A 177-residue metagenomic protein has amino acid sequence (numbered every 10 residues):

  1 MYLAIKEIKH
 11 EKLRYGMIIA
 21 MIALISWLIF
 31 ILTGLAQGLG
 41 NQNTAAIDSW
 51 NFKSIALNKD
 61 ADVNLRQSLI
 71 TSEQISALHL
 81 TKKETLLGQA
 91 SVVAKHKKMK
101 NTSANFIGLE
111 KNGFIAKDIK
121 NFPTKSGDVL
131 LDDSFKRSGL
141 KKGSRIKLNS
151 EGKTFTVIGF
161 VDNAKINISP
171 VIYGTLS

Functional and structural regions predicted by a protein language model:
M1-I29, G40: N-terminal Sec/SRP start-transfer signal
E11, Q42, N149-G152: Residue-level signal for short amphipathic helical patches enriched in basic/charged and nearby hydrophobic residues
R14-Y15, W27-K53: Alpha-helical transmembrane segments
L32-G34, N64-L65, I166-I168: Short, flexible loop segments at the rims of nucleotide/cofactor-binding pockets, characterized by
G40, S72, G143: Short amphipathic alpha-helical segment that frequently serves as the phosphate-/nucleotide-binding helix
A45-V93, S103-L109: Membrane-proximal extracellular/periplasmic loop immediately following the first transmembrane helix
L65-L69, K98, P170: Short, solvent-exposed loop/turn segments at secondary-structure boundaries
K95-K97, A104-T124, L130-S177: Basic-flanked hydrophobic alpha-helices used for secretion and membrane insertion
